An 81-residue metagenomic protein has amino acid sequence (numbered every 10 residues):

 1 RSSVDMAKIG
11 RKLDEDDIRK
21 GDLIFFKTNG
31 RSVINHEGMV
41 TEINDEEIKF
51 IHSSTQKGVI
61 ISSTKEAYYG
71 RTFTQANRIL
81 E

Functional and structural regions predicted by a protein language model:
R1-K20: Catalytic cysteine-centered active-site loop
R11, G30, H36-E81: Aromatic- and glycine-rich peptidoglycan recognition patches
L23: Short, Asp-centered acidic motifs that coordinate Mg2+ and/or phosphate in catalytic or ligand-binding sites
